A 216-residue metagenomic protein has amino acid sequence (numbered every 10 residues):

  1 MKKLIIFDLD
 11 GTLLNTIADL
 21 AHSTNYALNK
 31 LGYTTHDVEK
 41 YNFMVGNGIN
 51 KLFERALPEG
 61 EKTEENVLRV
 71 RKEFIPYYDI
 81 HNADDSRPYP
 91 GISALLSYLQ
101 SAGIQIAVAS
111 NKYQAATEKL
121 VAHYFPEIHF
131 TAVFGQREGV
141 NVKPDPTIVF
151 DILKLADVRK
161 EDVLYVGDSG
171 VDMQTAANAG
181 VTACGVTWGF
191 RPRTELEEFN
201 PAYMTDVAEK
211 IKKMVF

Functional and structural regions predicted by a protein language model:
M1-F43: Active-site neighborhood of HAD-like aspartate-dependent phosphohydrolases
M1-K3, Q114, E118-F216: Asp-based, Mg2+/Mn2+-dependent phosphohydrolase catalytic module
I6-D8, A109, V166: Generic enzyme active-site microenvironment
A21, N25, N42, G46-E54 (+4 more regions): An amphipathic alpha-helix signature
A27-L28, G48-T63, L120, I152-L153: Helix-loop "lid/cap" segments that line or gate small-molecule binding pockets
R55-A94, A102: Metal-dependent phosphoesterase signature
I92-A122: Substrate-recognition element of Asp-dependent hydrolases with the DxDx(T/V) motif
